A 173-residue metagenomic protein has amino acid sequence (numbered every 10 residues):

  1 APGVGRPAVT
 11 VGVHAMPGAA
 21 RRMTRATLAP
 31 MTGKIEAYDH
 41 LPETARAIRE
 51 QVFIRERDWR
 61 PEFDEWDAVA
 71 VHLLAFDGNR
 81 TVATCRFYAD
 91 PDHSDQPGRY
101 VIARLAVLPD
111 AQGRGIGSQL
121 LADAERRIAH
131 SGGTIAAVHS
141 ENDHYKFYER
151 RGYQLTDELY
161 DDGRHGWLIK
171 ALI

Functional and structural regions predicted by a protein language model:
M23-R80: Short amphipathic alpha-helix that is part of the acyltransferase structural core
L74, R80-D90, R99-A106: Conserved beta-strand in the GNAT
D90-I102, Q112, D162-H165: A conserved beta-turn-beta hairpin within the catalytic core of GNAT-like acetyltransferases that forms part
G113-R126: Conserved acetyl-CoA-binding loop-helix of GNAT-fold acetyltransferases
I128-E141: Conserved GNAT acetyl-CoA-binding A-motif
E141-N142, D161-I173: C-terminal "cap" of GNAT-fold acetyltransferases
E149-L159: Conserved acetyl-CoA-binding loop of GNAT-fold acetyltransferases
